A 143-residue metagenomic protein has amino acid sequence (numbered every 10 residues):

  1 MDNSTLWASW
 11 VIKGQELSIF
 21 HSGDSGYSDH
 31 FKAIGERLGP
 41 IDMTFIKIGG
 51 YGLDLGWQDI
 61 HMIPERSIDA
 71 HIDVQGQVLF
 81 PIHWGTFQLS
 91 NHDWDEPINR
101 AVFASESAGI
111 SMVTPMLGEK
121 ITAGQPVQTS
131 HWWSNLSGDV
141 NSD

Functional and structural regions predicted by a protein language model:
M1-G39, L117-D143: Core dinuclear metal-dependent hydrolase active-site scaffold
S18, G26-M116: Cap/insert and terminal regions of metallo-dependent hydrolase folds
